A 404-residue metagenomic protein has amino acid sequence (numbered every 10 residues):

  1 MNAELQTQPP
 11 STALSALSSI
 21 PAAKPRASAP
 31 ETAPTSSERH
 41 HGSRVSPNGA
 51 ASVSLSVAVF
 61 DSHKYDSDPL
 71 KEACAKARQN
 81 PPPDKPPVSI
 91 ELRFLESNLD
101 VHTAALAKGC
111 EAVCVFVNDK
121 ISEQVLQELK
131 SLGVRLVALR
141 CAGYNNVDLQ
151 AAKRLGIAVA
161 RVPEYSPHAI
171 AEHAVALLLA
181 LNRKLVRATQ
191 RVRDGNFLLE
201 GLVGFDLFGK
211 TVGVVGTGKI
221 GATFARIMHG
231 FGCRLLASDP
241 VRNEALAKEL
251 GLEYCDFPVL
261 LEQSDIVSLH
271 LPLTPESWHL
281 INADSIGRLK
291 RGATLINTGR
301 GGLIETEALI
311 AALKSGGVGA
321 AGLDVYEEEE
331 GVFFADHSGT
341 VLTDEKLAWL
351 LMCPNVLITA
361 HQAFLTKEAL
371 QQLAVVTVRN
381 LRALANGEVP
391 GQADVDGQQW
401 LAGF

Functional and structural regions predicted by a protein language model:
N2-V159, N282: An N-terminal-biased, well-structured beta-alpha scaffold segment characteristic of Rossmann-like dinucleotide-binding
F116, R140-C141, I157-H168, D239 (+2 more regions): Short beta->alpha connector loops at strand-helix junctions that form conserved, small/polar/Pro-enriched
V117-N118, D265, L271-L273, G299-R300 (+1 more regions): Short glycine-/small-residue-rich Rossmann-like dinucleotide-binding loops
S131-R135, L155-I157, C233, R291-A293 (+1 more regions): A short helix->loop->beta-strand "cap" motif at the edges of active sites that frequently abuts
L155-T211, T223-R226, G230, D396: Phosphate-binding beta-alpha-beta segment of Rossmann-like dinucleotide-binding domains, i.e., the NAD(P)
E200-R291: Rossmann-like dinucleotide/phosphate-binding beta-alpha-beta segment
G292, G299-F404: Rossmann-like dinucleotide-binding domain for NAD(H)/NADP(H)
